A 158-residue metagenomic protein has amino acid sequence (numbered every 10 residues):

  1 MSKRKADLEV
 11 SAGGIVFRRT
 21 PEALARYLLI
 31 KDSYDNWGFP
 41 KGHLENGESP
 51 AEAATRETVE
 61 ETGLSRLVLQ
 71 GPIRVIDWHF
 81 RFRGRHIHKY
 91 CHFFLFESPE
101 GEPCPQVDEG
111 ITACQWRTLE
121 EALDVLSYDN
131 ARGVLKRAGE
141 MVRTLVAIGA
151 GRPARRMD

Functional and structural regions predicted by a protein language model:
M1-E22: Acidic, metal-coordinating catalytic segment for phosphate/diphosphate chemistry, firing primarily on the Nudix
E9-A12, Y34, H88-C91: Short connector loops at helix/strand junctions that flank enzyme active sites, especially segments positioning acidic
G13, R26, A113: Conserved beta-strand and immediately adjacent loop positions that scaffold enzyme active sites
R19-R26, R83-H86: Short, solvent-exposed loop/turn segments that connect beta-strands within catalytic domains and beta-strand-rich
L28-K31: Short, acidic/hydrophobic/Gly-rich beta-strand patch recurrent on exposed beta strands that often constitutes part
G38-K41: A short gly/proline-enriched turn/hairpin at secondary-structure junctions
L44-G133: Unchanged
D124-D158: Charged phosphate-binding loop/patch that engages nucleotide di/tri-phosphates or the phosphate backbone of nucleic
